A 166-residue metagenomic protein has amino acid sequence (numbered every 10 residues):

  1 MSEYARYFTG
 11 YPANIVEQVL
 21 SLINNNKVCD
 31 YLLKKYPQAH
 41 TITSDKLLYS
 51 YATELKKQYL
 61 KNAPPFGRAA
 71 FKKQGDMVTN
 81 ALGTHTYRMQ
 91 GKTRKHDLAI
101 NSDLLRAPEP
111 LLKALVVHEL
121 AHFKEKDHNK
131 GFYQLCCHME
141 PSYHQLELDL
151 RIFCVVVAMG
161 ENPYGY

Functional and structural regions predicted by a protein language model:
M1-K113, F123-Y166: Active-site-proximal or metal-binding-adjacent scaffold patches in catalytic folds
V116: Histidine-centered acyl-transfer/condensation active-site motif and its immediate structural neighborhood
E119: Walker B catalytic acidic pair
